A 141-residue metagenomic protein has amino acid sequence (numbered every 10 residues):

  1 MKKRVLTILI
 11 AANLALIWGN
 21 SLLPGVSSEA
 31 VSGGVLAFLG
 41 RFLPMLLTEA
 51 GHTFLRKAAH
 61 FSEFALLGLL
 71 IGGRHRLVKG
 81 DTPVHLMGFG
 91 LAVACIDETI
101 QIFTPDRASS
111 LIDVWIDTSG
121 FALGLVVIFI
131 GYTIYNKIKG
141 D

Functional and structural regions predicted by a protein language model:
M1-A65: "…centered on the first transmembrane helix and the immediately adjacent amphipathic helix/loop
K2-V5, V78-M87, R107-L111: Membrane-helix interface segments
V5-G19, G88-I96, S119, L123 (+1 more regions): Lipid-exposed faces of alpha-helical membrane segments in multi-pass integral membrane proteins
T53-L67, L111-A122: Membrane-interface loop-to-helix entry segments
S62-L77, F121-Y135: Membrane-interfacial alpha-helical segments at the cytosolic side of multi-pass membrane proteins
I71-Q101: Membrane-embedded catalytic cores of phosphoryl/pyrophosphoryl-handling enzymes
A94-S119: Interfacial helix-loop-helix junctions of multi-pass membrane proteins
K137-D141: Short, charged juxtamembrane terminal tails flanking transmembrane helices
